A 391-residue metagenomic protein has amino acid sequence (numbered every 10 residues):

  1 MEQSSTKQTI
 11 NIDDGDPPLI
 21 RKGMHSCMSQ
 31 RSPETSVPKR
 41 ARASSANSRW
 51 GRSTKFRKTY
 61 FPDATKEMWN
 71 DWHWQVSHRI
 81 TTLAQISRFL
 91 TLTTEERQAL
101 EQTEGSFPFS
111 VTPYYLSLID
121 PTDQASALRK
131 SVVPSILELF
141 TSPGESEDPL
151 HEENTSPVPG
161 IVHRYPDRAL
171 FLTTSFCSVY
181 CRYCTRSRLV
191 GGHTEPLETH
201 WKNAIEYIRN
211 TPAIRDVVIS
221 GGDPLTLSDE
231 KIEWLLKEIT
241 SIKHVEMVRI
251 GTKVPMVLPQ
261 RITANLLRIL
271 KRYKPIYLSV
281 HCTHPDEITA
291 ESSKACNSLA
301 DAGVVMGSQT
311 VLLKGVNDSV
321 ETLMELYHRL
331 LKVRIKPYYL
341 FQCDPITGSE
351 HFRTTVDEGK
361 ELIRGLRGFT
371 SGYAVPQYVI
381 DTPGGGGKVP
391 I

Functional and structural regions predicted by a protein language model:
E2-H163: Flexible, acidic/Gly-rich N-terminal and inter-domain linker regions that tether and position cofactor-handling modules
S156-P159, A169-L172, N203-Y207: Short, charged beta->alpha transition segments
H163-E198, I250: Canonical Radical SAM [4Fe-4S] cluster-binding loop centered on the CxxxCxxC motif and its immediate flanking residues
F171, V217-I219: Hydrophobic positions in the central parallel beta-sheet of the AAA+
T174-S175, S187, G221-G222, K253 (+1 more regions): Fold-independent oxyanion-binding glycine-rich loops and adjacent beta-strand/coil segments at enzyme active sites
Y183-T185, E230-K231, I262, I391: Short acidic, glycine/serine/threonine-rich loops at helix termini
K202-D216, L225-T370: Conserved AdoMet/S-adenosylmethionine-binding subsite of the radical SAM
E361-I391: C-terminal accessory regions of radical SAM enzymes
